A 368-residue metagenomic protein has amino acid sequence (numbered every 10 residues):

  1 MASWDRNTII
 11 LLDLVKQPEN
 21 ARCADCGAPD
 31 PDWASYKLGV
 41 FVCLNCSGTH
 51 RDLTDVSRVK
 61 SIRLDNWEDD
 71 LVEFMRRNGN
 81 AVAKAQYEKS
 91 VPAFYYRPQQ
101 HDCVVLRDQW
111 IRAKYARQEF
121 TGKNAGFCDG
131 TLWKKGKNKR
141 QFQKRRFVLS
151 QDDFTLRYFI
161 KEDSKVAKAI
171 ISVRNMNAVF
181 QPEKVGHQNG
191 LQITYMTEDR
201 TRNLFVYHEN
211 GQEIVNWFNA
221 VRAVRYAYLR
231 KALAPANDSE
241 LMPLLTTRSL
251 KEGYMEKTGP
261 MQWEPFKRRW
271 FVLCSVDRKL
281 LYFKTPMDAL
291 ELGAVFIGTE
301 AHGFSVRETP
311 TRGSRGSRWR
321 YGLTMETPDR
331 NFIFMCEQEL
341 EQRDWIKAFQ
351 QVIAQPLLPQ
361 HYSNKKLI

Functional and structural regions predicted by a protein language model:
M1-D5, D25, L64-W67, K84-F94 (+3 more regions): Surface-exposed beta-strand-to-loop junctions that form interaction patches on eukaryotic regulatory domains
S3-V15, L44-A125: Cys/His-rich, Zn2+-coordinating zinc-finger modules
C23-C26, C43: Short cysteine-rich clusters marking metal-coordination/redox-active sites
P29-L38: Canonical RING-type zinc finger of E3 ubiquitin-protein ligases
Q99-A125, F205-L241: Eukaryotic cytoplasmic intrinsically disordered, serine/threonine/proline-rich low-complexity regulatory regions
A125-F127, Y226-R278, D288, F296-I297 (+2 more regions): Disordered regulatory linkers adjacent to lipid/PI-binding modules
C128-I171, W217, T246-T299, W345: Polybasic phosphoinositide-binding surfaces of eukaryotic membrane-targeting domains
K139-R145, A178-Y228, Q262-R269, F304-S363: Canonical pleckstrin homology
